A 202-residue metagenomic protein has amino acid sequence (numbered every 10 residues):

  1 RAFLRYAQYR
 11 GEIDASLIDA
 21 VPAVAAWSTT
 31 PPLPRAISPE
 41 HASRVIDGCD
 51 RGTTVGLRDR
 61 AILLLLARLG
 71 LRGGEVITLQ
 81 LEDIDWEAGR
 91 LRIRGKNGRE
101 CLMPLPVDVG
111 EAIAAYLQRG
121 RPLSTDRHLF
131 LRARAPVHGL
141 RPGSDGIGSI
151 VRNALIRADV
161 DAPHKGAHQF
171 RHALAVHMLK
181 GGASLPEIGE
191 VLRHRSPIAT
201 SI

Functional and structural regions predicted by a protein language model:
R1-I202: Conserved catalytic core of the tyrosine transesterase superfamily
